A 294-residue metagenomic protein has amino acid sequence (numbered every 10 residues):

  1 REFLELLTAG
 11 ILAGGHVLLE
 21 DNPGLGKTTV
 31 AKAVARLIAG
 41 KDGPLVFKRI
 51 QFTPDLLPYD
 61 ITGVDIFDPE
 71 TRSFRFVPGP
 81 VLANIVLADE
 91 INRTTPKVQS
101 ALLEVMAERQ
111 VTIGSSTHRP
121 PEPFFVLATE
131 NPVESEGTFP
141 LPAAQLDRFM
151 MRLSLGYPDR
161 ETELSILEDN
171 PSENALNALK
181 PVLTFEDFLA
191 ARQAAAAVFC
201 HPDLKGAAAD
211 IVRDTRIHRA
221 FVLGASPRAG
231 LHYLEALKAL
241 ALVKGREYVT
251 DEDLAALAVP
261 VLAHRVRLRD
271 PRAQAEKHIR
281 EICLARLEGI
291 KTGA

Functional and structural regions predicted by a protein language model:
R1-F3, V198-F199: Dynamic helix-loop-helix/coil hinge segments at AAA+ ATPase domain boundaries and subdomain interfaces
E5-A9, F67-L87, S116: Conserved alpha-helical scaffold flanking the Walker A/P-loop in AAA+ ATPase domains
T8-T53: Walker A/P-loop
D21, D89-E90, A101: Walker B catalytic acidic pair
N22, I61, T129: P-loop (Walker A) phosphate-binding loop of NTP-binding proteins
R49-P80, G137-L146: Conserved AAA+ P-loop NTPase core
D68-R72, T94-V98, M106-V198, K238-A241: Canonical AAA+ ATPase core
I217-A294: C-terminal engagement/docking regions of AAA+ P-loop ATPases
